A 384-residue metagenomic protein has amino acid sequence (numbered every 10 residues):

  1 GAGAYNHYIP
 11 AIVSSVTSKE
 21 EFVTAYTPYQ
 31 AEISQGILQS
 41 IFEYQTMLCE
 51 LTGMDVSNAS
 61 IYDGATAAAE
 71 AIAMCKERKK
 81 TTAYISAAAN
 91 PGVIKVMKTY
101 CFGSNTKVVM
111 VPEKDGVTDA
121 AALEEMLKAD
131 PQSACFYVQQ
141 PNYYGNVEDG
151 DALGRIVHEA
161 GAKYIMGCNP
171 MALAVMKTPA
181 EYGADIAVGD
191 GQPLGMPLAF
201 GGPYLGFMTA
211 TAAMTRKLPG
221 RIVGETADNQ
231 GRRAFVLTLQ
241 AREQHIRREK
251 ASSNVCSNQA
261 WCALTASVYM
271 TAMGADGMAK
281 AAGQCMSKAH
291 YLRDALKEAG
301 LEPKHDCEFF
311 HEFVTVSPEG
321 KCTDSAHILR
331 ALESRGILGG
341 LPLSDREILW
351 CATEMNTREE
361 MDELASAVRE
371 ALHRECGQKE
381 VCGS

Functional and structural regions predicted by a protein language model:
G1-F42: N-terminal entrance/gating region of PLP-dependent enzymes' catalytic architecture
K19-A31, C49-G53, K79-K80, C101-M110 (+4 more regions): Gly-rich Lys/Arg/Thr-decorated short loops/hinges at beta-loop-alpha junctions or inter-strand turns that position
Y29-I33, C49-A69: Short loop-beta-helix segment that forms the pyridoxal 5′-phosphate
A31-I41, I61, Q139, Y143 (+1 more regions): Short acidic-aromatic active-site loops that bind/stabilize oxyanions
V56-A59, V108, P303, G339: Generic structural signal for residues in well-ordered beta-strands
T66-R232, A299-G300, K304, C322-R330 (+5 more regions): Conserved PLP-enzyme active-site core in the AAT-like
L194-A299, P303-D306: Active-site C-terminal subdomain of aminotransferase-like
D276-E363: Conserved C-terminal alpha-helix-loop-beta "cap" of PLP-dependent enzymes that closes/shapes the active-site mouth
